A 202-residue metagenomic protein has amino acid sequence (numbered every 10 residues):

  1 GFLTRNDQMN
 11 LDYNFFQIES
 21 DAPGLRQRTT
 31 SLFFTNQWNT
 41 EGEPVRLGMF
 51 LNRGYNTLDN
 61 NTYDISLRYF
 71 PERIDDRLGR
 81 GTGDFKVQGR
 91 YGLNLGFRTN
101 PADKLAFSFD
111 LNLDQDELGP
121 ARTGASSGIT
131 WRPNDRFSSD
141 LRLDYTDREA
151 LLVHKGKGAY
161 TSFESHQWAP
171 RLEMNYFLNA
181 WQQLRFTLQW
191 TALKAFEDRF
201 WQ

Functional and structural regions predicted by a protein language model:
G1-Q202: Exposed, low-structure sequence patches enriched in small/polar residues
